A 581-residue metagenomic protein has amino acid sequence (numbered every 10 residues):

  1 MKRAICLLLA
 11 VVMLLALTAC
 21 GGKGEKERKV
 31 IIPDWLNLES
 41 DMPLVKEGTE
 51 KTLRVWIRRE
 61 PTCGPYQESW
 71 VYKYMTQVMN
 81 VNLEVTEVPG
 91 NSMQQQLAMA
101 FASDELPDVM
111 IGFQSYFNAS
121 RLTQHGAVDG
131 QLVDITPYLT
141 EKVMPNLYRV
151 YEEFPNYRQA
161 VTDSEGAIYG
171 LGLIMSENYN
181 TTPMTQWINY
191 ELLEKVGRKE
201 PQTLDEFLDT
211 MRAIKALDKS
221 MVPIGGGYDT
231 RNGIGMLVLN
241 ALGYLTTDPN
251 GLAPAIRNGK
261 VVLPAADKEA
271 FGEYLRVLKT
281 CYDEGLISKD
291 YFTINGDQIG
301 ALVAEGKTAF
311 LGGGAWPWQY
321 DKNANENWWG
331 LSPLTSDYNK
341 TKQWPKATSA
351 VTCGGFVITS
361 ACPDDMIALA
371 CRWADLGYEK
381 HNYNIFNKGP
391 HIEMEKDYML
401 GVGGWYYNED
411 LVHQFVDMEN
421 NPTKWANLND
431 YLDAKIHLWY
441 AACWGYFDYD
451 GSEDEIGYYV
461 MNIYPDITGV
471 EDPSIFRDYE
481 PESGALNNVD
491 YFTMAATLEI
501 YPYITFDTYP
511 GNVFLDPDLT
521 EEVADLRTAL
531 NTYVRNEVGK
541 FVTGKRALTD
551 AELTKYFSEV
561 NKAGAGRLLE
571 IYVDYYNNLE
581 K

Functional and structural regions predicted by a protein language model:
M1-L9: Positively charged n-region of N-terminal signal peptides that target proteins for export
C6, C20-Y190, E194-E206, L245 (+5 more regions): Conserved N-terminal structural module of periplasmic/extracytoplasmic solute-binding proteins
E39, R58, N384-N536: Conserved small-residue motifs centered on glycine
D108-I111, A309-G313: Paired acidic/hydrophobic, glycine-rich loop segments that form the ligand-binding mouth/hinge of periplasmic-binding
S120-P137, Y320-Q343: Ligand-binding "clamshell"
T136-L139, D163-M236, I256-K307, L311 (+2 more regions): Helix-loop-helix "hinge/cap" segment bordering the ligand-binding cleft or interdomain interface
K279, E326-T335, W344-A361, D365-H437: Polar, glycine-rich mid-to-C-terminal structural blocks that act as macromolecule-binding/assembly scaffolds
